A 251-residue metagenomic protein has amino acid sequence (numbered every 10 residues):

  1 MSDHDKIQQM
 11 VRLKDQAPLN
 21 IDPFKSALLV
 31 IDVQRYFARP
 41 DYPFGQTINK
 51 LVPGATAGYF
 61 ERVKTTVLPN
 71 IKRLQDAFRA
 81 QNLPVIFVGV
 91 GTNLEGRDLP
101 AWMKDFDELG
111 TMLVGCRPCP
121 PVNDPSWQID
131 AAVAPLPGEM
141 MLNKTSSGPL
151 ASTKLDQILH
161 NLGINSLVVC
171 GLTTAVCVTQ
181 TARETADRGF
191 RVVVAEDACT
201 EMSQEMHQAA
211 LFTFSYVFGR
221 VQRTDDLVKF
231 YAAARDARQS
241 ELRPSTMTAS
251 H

Functional and structural regions predicted by a protein language model:
M1-A27, Y36-K50, R73-Q81, T92-N93 (+1 more regions): Active-site-adjacent betaalpha module
L29-I31: Short hydrophobic beta-strand that contains or immediately precedes a catalytic carboxylate
K50-D76, A80: A short, conserved beta-to-alpha structural element at the edge of catalytic cores that scaffolds binding
V85-G89: A structural signal for short, well-ordered beta-strand segments and their strand-loop junctions that often border
